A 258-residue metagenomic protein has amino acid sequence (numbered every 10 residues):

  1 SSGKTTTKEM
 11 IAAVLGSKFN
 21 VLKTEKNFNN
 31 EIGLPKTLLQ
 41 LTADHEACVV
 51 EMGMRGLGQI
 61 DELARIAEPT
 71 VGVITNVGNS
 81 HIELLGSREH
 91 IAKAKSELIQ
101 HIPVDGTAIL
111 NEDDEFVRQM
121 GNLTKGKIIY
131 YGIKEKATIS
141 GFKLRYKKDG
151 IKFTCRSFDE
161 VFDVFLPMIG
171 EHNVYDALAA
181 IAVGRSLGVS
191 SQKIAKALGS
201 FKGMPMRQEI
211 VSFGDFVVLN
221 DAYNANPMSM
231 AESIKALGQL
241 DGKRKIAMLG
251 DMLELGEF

Functional and structural regions predicted by a protein language model:
S1-T107, E112, R118-T124, G184: Phosphate-binding loop of NTP-binding sites
K26-N27, M52, L110, L166-I169 (+2 more regions): Glycine- and other small-residue-rich loops at beta-strand/loop junctions that grip anionic moieties
N27-N30, G56, N173, Y223-N226 (+1 more regions): Short, conserved glycine- and acidic-residue-centered signature motifs in active-site or ligand-binding loops
V50, L110, Y175, L219-N220 (+1 more regions): Active-site flanking residues adjacent to catalytic metal/cofactor-binding acidic residues
Q59-I60, I194, M230-S233: Hydrophobic side chains in well-ordered alpha-helices
V73-V217, G242-K243: Acidic, Mg2+-coordinating active-site environments of NTP-dependent enzymes
M204, A222-F258: Active-site beta-alpha connecting loops in nucleotide-dependent enzymes
